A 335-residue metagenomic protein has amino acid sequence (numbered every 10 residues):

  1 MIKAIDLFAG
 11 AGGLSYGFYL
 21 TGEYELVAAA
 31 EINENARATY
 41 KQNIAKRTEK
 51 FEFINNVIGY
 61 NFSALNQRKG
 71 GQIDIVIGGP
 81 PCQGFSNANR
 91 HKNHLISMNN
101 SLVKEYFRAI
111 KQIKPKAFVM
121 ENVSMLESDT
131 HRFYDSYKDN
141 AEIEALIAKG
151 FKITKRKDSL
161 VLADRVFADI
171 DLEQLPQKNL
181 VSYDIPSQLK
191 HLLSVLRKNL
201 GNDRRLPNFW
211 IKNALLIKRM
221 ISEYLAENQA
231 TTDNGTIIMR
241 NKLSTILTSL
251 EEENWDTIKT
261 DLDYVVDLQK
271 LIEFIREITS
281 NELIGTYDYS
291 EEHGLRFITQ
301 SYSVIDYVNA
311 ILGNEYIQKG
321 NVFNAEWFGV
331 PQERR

Functional and structural regions predicted by a protein language model:
M1-R335: Conserved active-site and SAM-binding loop architecture of S-adenosyl-L-methionine-dependent nucleic-acid
